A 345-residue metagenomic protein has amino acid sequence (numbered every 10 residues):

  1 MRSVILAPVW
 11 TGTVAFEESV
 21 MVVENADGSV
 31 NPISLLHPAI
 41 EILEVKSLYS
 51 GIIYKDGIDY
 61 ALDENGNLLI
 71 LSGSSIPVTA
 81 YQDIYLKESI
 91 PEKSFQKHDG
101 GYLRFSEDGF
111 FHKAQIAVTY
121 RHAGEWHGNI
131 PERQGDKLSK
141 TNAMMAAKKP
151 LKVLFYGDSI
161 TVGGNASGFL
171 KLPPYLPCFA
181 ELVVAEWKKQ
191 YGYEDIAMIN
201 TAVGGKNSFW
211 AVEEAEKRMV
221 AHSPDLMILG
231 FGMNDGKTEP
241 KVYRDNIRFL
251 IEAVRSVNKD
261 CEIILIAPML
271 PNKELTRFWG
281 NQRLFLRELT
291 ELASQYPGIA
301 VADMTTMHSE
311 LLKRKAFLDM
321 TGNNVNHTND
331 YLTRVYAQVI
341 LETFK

Functional and structural regions predicted by a protein language model:
R2-G128: Extended beta-strand solenoid/passenger and fiber regions
G124-N200, E214-S223: Serine-esterase "nucleophile elbow" of acetyl-processing enzymes
K152, A197, C261-I264, A300: Proline-centered loop/turn at the N-terminus of a beta-strand
L154-Y156, V162-F169, V203-R244, P268-N272: Oxyanion-hole/transition-state-stabilizing segment in secreted/luminal serine hydrolases and related acyltransferases
K189-E194, S256-N258, Q295-G298: Short helix-capping segments at alpha-helix termini
G230-N234, A253-F285: Active-site segments of SGNH/GDSL-like serine hydrolases that catalyze O-acetyl group transfer/hydrolysis on lipids
V242-L250, N281-L286: Charged helix-capping and loop-helix junction motifs
P268-K345: Catalytic His-Asp segment of secreted/periplasmic serine-dependent ester chemistry enzymes
